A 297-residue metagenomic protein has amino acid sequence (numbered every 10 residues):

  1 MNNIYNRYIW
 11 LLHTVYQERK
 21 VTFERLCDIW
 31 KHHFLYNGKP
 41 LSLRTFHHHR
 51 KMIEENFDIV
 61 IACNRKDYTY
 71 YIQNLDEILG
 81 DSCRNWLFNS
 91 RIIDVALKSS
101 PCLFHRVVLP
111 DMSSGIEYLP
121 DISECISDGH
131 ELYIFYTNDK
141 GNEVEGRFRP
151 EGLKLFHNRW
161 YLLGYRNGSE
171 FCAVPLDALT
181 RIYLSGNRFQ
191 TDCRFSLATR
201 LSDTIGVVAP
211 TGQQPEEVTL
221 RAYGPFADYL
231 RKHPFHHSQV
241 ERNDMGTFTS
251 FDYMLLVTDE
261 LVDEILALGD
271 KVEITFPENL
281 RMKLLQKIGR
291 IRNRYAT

Functional and structural regions predicted by a protein language model:
M1-S82, R290-T297: Short, basic/aromatic recognition patches that contact phosphate-bearing ligands
I9, F23, D58, A62-T137 (+1 more regions): Bulky hydrophobic/aromatic content
I61, L153, I182, V240-R242: A structural signal for short hydrophobic beta-strand segments in well-ordered beta-sheet cores
N64-K66, F156, M245: Structural motif
T69-Y71, Y133, Y161-L163, S250 (+1 more regions): General beta-strand recognition
H105-T219: Core beta-strand-centered patch of the WYL/Sm-like small regulatory domain
S202-T297: Polybasic (Lys/Arg-rich)
